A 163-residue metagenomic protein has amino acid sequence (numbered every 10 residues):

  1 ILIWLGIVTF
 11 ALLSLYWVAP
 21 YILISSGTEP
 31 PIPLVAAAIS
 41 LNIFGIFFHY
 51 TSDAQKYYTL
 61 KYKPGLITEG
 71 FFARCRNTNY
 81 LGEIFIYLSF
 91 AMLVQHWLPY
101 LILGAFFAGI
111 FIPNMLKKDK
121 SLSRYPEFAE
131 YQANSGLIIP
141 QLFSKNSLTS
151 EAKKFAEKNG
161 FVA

Functional and structural regions predicted by a protein language model:
I1-G27, L34, A38-I39: Intramembrane catalytic core of multi-pass membrane enzymes that act on lipidic substrates
L23-Q55, L60-A163: Hydrophobic transmembrane alpha-helices
